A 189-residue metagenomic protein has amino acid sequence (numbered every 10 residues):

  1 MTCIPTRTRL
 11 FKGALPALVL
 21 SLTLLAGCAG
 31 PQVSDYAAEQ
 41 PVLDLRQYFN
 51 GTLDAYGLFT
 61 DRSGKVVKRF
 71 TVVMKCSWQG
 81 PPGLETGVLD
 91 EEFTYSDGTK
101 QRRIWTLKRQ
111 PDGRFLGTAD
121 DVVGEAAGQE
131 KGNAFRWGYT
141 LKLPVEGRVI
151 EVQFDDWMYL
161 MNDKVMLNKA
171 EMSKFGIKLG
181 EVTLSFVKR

Functional and structural regions predicted by a protein language model:
T2-L18: Bacterial N-terminal signal peptides that target proteins for export
L24-G27: C-terminal motif of bacterial Sec signal peptides marking the signal peptidase cleavage site
A29-Q32: Bacterial signal peptide processing site
S34, W78, Y95, D156 (+1 more regions): Sequence-level preference for short, compositionally simple segments enriched in small aliphatic or small polar residues
Y36-T52: N-terminal helix-cap/turn-to-beta initiation motif at the start of protein domains
Y56, T60-V145: Central antiparallel beta-sheet cores of small beta-barrel/beta-sandwich binding domains
V66-V73, V149-F154, K178-G180: Amphipathic hydrophobic-ligand
D155-R189: Glycine-rich, aromatic-bearing surface loops/beta-hairpins
